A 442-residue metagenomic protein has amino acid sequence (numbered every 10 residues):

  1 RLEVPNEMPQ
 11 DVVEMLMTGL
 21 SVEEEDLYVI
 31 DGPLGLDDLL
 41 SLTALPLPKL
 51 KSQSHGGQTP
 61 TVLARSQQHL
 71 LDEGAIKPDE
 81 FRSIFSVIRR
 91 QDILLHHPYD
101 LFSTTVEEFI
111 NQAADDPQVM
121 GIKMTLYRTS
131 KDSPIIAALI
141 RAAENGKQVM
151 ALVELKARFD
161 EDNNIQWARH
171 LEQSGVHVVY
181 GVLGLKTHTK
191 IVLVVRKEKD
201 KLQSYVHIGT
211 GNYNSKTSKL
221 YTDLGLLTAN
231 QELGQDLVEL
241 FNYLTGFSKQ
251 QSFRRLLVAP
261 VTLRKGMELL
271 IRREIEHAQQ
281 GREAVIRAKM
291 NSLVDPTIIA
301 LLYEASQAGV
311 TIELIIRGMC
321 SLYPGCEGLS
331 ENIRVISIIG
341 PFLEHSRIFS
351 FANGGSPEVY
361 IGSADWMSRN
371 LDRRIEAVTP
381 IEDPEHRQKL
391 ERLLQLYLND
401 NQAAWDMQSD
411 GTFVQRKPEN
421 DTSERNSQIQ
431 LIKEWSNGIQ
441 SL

Functional and structural regions predicted by a protein language model:
R1-I286, E304-A308, C320-F342, S346-L442: N-terminal localization/anchoring segments of enzymes in phospholipid and broader phosphate metabolism
N291: Cofactor-pocket helix-loop regions in the catalytic cores of large enzyme subunits
T311-I315: Hydrophobic alpha/beta core scaffold segments
